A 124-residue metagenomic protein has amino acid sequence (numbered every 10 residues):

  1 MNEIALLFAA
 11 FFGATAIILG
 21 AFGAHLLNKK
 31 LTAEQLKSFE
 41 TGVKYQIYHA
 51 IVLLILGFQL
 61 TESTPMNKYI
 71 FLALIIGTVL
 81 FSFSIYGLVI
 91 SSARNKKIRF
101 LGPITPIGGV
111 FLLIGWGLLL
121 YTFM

Functional and structural regions predicted by a protein language model:
M1-M124: Polytopic transmembrane helical bundles with strong interfacial aromatic enrichment
